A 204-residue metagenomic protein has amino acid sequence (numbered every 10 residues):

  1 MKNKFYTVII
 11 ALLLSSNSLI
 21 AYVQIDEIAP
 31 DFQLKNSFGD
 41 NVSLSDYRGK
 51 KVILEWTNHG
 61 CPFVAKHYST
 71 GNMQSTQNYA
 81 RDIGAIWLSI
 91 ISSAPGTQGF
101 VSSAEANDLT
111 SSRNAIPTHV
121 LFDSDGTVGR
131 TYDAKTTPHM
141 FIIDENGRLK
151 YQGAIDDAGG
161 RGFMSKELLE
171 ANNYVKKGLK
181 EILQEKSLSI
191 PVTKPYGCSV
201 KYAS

Functional and structural regions predicted by a protein language model:
M1-F5: Positively charged n-region of N-terminal signal peptides that target proteins for export
T7-N17: Bacterial N-terminal signal peptides
I20-L44: N-terminal "domain-start" segment that seeds a small globular fold
L44-K66, L179: Short active-site neighborhood of thiol/selenol oxidoreductases, capturing the structured segment around
G49-V52, D82-W87, A115-T118, E145-N146: Loop/turn elements at helix/coil->beta-strand transitions in domains of secreted/extracellular proteins
A65-R113, S124-T131: Structural microenvironment flanking redox-active thiols in thiol-disulfide oxidoreductases
N107-D144, L149: Short, internal strand/loop/helix patches that form the active-site neighborhood or redox-interaction surface
D144-E145, L149-S204: Thiol-/selenol-based redox modules, centered on thioredoxin-like and closely related oxidoreductase domains
